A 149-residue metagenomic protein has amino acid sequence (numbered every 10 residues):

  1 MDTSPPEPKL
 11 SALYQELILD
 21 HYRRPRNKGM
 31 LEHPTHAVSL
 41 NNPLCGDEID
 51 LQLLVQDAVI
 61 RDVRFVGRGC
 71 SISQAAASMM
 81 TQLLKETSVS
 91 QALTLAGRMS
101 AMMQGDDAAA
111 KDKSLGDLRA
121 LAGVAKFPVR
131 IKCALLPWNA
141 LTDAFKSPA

Functional and structural regions predicted by a protein language model:
M1-G29, T87-A149: C-terminal binding/interaction regions
R24-G67: Structured beta-strand/loop patches that form or line metal/cofactor-binding pockets in enzymes
C45, C70, C133: Functionally engaged cysteine thiol sites
I49, S78, K132, L136: Active-site phosphate/pyrophosphate-handling residues
G67-Q74: Short, thiol/selenol-centered motifs that function as redox-active sites or metal-ligating centers
Q74-A75, T94: Alpha-helical macromolecular-interaction surfaces
A76-S88: Alpha-helical support elements that line or immediately flank enzyme active sites and cofactor-binding pockets
